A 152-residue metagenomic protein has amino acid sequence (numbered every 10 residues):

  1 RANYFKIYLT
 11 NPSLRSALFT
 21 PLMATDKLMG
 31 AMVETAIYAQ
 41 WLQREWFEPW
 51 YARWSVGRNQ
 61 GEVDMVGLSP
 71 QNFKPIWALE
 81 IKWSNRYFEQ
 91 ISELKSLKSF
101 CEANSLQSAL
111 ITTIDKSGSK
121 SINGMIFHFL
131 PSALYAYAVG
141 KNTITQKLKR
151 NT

Functional and structural regions predicted by a protein language model:
R1-P75: Accessory nucleic acid-recognition modules appended to NTPase machines
S16-F19, I37-W41, S108-I114, G140-T145: Short C-terminal domain-edge/linker segments immediately following a structured domain
W50-Y51, I111, F129: A structural preference for short, hydrophobic beta-strand core positions in alpha/beta folds
I76-W77, S108: Structural motif
E80: Acidic, His/Gly-rich catalytic cores of divalent-metal-dependent hydrolytic chemistry
W83-I126: Catalytic cores of nucleic-acid endonucleases
I114-T152: Domain-level recognition of nuclease-like catalytic cores that cleave nucleotide substrates
